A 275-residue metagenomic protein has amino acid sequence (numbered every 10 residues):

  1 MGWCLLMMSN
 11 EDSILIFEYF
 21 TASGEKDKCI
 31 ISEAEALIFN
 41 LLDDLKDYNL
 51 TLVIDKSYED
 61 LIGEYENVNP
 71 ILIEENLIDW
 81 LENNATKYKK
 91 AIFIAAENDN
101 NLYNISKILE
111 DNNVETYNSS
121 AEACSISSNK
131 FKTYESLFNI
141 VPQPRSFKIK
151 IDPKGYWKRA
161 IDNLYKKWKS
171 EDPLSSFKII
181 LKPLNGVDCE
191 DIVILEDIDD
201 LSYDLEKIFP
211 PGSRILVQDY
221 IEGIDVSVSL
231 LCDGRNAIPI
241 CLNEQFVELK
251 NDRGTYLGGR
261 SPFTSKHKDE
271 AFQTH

Functional and structural regions predicted by a protein language model:
M1-L6: Short, Lys/Arg-enriched N-terminal segments with co-localized hydrophobic residues within the first ~10-30 amino acids
N10-I30: Nucleotide-activated donor-dependent transferases that construct or modify glycoconjugates
F20-A22, A96-D99, L184-G186: Short glycine-rich anion-binding loops that position phosphate/pyrophosphate groups of nucleotides and phosphorylated
C29-D44: Short catalytic helix/loop segments, enriched in acidic residues and glycine and frequently bearing histidine
T51-R159, K166-S170: Conserved N-proximal alpha/beta basic substrate-recognition cap immediately N-terminal to, or forming the N-lobe
L137, W168-I194, S213-G223, V228 (+1 more regions): ATP-grasp fold ATP-binding core
I149, I192-D197, L231-D233: Short beta-strand-to-turn element immediately C-terminal to the catalytic PLP-Schiff-base lysine in fold type I
D219-D225, S229-H275: ATP-dependent carboxylate/phosphate-activation module, predominantly the ATP-grasp catalytic core and closely related
